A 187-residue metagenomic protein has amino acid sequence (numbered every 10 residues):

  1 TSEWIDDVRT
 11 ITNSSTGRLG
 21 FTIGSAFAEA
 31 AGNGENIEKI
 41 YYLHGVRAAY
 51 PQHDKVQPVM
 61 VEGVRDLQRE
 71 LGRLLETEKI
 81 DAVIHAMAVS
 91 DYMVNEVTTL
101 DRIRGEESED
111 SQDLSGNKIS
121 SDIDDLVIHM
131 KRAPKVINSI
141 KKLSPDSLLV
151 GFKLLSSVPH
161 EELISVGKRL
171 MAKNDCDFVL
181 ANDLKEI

Functional and structural regions predicted by a protein language model:
T1-I187: A cross-family phosphate/adenosyl-ligand binding-site feature
